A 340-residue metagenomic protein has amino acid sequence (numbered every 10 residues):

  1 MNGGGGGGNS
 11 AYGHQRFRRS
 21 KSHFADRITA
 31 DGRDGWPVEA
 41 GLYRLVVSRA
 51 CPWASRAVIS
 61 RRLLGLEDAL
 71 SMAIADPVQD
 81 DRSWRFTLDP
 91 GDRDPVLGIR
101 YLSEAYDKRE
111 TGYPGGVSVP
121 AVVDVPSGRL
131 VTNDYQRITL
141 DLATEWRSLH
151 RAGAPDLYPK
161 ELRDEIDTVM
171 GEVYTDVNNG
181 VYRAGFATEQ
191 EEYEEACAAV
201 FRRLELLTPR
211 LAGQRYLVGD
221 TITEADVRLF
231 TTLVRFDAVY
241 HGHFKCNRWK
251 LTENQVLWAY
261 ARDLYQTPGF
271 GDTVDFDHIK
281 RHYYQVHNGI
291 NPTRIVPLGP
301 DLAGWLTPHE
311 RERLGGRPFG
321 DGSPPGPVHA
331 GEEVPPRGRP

Functional and structural regions predicted by a protein language model:
M1-P340: C-terminal alpha-helical interaction module
